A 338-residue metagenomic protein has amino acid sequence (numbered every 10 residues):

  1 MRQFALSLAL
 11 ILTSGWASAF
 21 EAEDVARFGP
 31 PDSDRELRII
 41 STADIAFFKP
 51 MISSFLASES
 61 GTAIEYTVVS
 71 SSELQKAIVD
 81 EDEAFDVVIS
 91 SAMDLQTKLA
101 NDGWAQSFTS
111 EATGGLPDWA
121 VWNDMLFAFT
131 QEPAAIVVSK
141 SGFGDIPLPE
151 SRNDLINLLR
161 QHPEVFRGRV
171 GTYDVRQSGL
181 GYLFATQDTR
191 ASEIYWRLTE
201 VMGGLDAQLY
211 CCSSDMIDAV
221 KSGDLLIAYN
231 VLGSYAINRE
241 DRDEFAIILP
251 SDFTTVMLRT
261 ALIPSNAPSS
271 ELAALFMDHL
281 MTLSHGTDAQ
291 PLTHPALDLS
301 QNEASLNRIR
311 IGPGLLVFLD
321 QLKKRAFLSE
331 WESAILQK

Functional and structural regions predicted by a protein language model:
A19-K98: Early extracytoplasmic/lumenal segment of secretory-pathway proteins
D34-L37, S58-V68, A84, F166-R169 (+2 more regions): A local structural motif
T42-A43, S91-K221: Extracytoplasmic ligand-binding site segments that recognize negatively charged/polar headgroups
F85-S90, L209, L226-V231, A246-I247: Paired acidic/hydrophobic, glycine-rich loop segments that form the ligand-binding mouth/hinge of periplasmic-binding
D94-K98, K221-E244: A ligand-binding cleft/hinge motif common to bilobed small-molecule-binding domains
A105-G114, M125-A128, D243-T255, S265-N266: Short beta-strand->loop
A135-G142, A185, M257-L272, D288-P291: A bilobed periplasmic-binding-protein/Venus flytrap-type ligand-binding module shared by bacterial periplasmic
P264-Q321: Mature extracytoplasmic/periplasmic domains
